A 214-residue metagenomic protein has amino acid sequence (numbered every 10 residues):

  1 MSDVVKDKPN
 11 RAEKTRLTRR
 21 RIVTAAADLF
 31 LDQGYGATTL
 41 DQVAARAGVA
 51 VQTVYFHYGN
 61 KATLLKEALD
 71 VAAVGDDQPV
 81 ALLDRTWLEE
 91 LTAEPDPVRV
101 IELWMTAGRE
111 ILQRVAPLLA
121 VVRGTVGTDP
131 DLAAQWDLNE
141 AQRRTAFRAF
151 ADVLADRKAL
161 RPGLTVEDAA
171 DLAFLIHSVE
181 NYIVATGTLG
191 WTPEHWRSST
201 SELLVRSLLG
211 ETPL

Functional and structural regions predicted by a protein language model:
M1-L17, A81, T212-L214: N-terminal intrinsically disordered/low-complexity leader segments
R21, A25, L29-T63, E67: Helix-turn-helix
Y35, Y58, G124-D129, I176: Short helix-capping/turn signature of helix-turn-helix
H57, E67-A68, F150, S199: Residues in the recognition helix of alpha-helical DNA-binding motifs
T63, E67, V74, Q78-Q113: Hydrophobic alpha-helical connector segments
L103-R123, P130-R157, E167-D171, R206: Amphipathic alpha-helical packing segments from all-alpha helical-bundle domains
A155-L203, E211-L214: Hydrophobic/aromatic-rich alpha-helical bundle segments in the mid-to-C-terminal region
